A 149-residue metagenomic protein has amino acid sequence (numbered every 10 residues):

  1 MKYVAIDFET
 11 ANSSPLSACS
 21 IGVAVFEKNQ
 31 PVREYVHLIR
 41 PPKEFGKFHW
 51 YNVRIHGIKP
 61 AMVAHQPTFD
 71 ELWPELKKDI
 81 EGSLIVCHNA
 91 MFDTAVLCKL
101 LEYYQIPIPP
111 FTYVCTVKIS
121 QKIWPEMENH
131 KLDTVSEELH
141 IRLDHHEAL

Functional and structural regions predicted by a protein language model:
M1-P110, P125-H146: Conserved non-catalytic scaffold segment of RNase H-like nuclease domains
P107-S120: Conserved beta-strand -> loop -> alpha-helix junction used to position metal-binding or nucleic-acid-contacting
L149: Conserved phosphate/pyrophosphate-binding and hydrolysis machinery centered on Walker-type P-loop NTPases, extending
